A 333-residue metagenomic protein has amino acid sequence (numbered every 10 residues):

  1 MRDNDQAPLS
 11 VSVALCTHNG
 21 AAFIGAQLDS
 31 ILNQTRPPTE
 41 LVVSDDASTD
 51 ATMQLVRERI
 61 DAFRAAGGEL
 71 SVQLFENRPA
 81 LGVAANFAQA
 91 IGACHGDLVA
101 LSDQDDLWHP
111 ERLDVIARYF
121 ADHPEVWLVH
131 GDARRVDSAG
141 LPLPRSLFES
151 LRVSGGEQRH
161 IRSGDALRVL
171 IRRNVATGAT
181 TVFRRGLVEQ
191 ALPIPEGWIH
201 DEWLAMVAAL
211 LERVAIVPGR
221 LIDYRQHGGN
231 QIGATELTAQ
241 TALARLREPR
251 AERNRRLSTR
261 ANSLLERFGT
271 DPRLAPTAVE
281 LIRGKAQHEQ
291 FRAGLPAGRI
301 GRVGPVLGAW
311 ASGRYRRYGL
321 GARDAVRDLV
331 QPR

Functional and structural regions predicted by a protein language model:
R2-L237: Nucleotide-sugar donor-binding/catalytic module of glycosyltransferases that assemble extracellular/cell-envelope
L170, E196-W198, W203, V214 (+1 more regions): C-terminal subregions of glycosyltransferases and related glycan-biosynthesis enzymes
